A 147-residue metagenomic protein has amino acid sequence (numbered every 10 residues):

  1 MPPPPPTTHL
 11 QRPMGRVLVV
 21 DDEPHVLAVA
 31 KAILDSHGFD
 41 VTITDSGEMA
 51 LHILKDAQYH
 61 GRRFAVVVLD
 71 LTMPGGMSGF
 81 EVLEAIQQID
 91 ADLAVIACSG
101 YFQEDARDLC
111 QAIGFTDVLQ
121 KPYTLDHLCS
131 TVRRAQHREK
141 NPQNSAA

Functional and structural regions predicted by a protein language model:
A28-S36: Charged docking surfaces used in two-component/phosphorelay signaling
I43-V66, P74, R107: Acidic, metal-coordinating helix/loop segments flanking the phosphotransfer/catalytic sites of two-component signaling
E48, H52-K55, F80-D92: Short amphipathic alpha-helix used as the core "switch/output" element in two-component signaling
F64, D70-E84: Conserved phosphotransfer microenvironments
G79, A85, C110-V118: As written
D105, Y123-R133: C-terminal output helix
R133-A147: The C-terminal output helix
